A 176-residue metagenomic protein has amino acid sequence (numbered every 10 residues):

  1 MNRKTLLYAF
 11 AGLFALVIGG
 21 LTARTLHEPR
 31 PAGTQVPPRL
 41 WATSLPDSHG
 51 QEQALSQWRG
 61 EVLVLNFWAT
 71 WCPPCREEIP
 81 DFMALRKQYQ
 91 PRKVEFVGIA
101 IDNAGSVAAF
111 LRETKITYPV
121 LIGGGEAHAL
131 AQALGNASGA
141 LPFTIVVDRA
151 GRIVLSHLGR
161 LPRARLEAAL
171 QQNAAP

Functional and structural regions predicted by a protein language model:
M1-P46, P176: N-terminal targeting signals for export/organelle localization
T43, F67-W68, F110, Y118: Conserved hydrophobic/aromatic "anchor" residues that stabilize well-ordered secondary structure elements
S48, W58, R149: Short, ordered coil/turn segments that flank beta-strands lining enzyme active or ligand-binding pockets
A54-P73: Short active-site neighborhood of thiol/selenol oxidoreductases, capturing the structured segment around
R59-E61, P91, G139: Active-site acidic short loop of glycosyltransferases
R76-K115, G125-A131: Structural microenvironment flanking redox-active thiols in thiol-disulfide oxidoreductases
R112-I116, G123-Q171: Thiol/disulfide oxidoreductase modules built on the thioredoxin-like
